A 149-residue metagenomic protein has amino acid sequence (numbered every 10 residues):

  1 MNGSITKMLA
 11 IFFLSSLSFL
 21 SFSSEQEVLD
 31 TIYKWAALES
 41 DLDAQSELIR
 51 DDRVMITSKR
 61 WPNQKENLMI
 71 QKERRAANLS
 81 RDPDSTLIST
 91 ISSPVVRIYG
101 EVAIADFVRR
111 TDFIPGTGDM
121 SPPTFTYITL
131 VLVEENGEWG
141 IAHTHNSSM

Functional and structural regions predicted by a protein language model:
M1-L9: Bacterial N-terminal signal peptides that target proteins for export
L9-D51: Short, low-complexity N-terminal intrinsically disordered segments enriched in polar/charged residues
T31, L42-I98, P122-P123: A solvent-exposed, acidic/Ser-Thr-rich amphipathic alpha-helical stretch
K59-R60, V108-T111, H145-N146: A mature extracytoplasmic/lumenal domain signature
L87-S89, E101-T111: A short hydrophobic beta-strand element
V96-I104, D119, L132-E138: A short, structured loop/turn motif at beta-sheet edges
D112-G116: Sequence/structural signature of outer-membrane beta-barrel proteins
F125-M149: Short beta-strand edge/turn micro-motifs at domain boundaries
